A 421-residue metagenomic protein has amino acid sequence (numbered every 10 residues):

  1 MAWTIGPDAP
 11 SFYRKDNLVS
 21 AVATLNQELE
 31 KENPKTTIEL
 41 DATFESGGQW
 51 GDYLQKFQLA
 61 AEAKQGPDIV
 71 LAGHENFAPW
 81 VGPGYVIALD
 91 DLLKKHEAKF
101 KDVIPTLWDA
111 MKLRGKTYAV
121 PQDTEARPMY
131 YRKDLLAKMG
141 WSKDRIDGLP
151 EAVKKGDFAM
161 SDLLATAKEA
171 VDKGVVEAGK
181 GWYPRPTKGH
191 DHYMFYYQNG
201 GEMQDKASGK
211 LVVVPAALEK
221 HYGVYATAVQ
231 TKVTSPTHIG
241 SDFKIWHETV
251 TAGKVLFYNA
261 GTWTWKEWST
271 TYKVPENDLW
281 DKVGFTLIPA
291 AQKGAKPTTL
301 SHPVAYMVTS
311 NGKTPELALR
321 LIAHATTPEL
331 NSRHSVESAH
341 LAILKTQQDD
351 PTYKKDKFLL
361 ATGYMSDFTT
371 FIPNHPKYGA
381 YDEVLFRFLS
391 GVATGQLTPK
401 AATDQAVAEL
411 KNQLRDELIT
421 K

Functional and structural regions predicted by a protein language model:
M1-P79, K94-A98, K143-D144, Q292 (+4 more regions): Conserved N-terminal structural module of periplasmic/extracytoplasmic solute-binding proteins
P34, D281-A290, S335-R387, G391 (+1 more regions): Long, aromatic- and glycine/proline-rich binding clefts that accommodate carbohydrate-like moieties
P34, L135, M139, A226-T234 (+2 more regions): Extracytoplasmic/periplasmic substrate-recognition and gating elements
T43-K56, E75, K155-D162, T237-T251: Short helix-initiation/N-cap motifs at beta->coil->alpha
L54, A72-P128, A137, S161-D162 (+4 more regions): Hinge/lid segment of periplasmic solute-binding proteins
D90-V103, D144-G156, K180-W182, G201-K220 (+3 more regions): Short, solvent-exposed loop/beta-turn-alpha elements that line the ligand-binding surface or hinge of extracytoplasmic
R114-D123, R127, K154-L211, A217: Extracytoplasmic/periplasmic solute-binding protein
D162-A170, A207-D242, I288: Glycine-centered hinge/linker elements that transmit conformational signals in sensory and ligand-binding systems
